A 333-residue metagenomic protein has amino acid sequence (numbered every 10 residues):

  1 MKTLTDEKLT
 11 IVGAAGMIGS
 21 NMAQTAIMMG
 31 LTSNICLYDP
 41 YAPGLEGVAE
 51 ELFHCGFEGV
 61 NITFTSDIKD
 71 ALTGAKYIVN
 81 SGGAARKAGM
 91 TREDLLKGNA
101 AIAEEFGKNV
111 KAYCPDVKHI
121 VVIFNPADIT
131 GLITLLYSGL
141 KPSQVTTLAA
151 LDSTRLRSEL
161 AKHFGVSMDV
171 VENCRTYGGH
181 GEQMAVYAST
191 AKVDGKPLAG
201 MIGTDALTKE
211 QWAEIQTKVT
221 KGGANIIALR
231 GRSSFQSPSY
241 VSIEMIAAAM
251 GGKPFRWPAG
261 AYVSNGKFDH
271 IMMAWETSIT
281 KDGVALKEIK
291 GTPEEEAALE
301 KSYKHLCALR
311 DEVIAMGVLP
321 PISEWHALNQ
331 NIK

Functional and structural regions predicted by a protein language model:
D6, L31-A75, A84, D311-V318: Conserved N-terminal Rossmann-fold NAD(P) cofactor-binding segment
I11-V12, L37: Hydrophobic Val/Ile/Leu positions in short beta-strands of Rossmann-like dinucleotide-binding domains
A15: Conserved glycine-rich cofactor-binding loop
G19-S20: N-terminal Rossmann-fold NAD(P) dinucleotide-binding loop
M28-N34, G139-P142: Conserved S-adenosyl-L-methionine
C55-H119: Rossmann-like NAD(P)-binding element
T91-E159: Rossmann-like NAD(P)(H) cofactor-binding subdomain of soluble oxidoreductases
S138-S143, S153-K333: C-terminal substrate-binding/catalytic lobe of Rossmann-fold NAD(P)-dependent dehydrogenases
